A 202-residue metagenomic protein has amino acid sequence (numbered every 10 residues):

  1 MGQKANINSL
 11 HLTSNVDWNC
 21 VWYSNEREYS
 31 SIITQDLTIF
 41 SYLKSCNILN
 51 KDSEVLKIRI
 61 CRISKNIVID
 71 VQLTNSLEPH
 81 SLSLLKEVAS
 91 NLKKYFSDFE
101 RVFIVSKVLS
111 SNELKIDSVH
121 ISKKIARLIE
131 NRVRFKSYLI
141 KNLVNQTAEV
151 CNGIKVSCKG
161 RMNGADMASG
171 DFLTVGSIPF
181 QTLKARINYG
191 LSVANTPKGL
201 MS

Functional and structural regions predicted by a protein language model:
M1-S202: Ribosome-associated RNA-binding proteins
